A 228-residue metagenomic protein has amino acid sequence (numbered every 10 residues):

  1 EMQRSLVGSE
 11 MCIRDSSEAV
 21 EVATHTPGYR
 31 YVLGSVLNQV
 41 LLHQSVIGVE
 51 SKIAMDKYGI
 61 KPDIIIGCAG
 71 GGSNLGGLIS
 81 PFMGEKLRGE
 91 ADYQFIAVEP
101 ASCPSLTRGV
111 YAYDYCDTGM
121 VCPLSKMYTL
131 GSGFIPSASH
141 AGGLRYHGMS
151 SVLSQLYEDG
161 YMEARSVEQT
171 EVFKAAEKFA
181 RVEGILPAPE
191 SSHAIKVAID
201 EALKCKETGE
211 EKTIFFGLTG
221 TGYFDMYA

Functional and structural regions predicted by a protein language model:
E1-G8, C12-I13: Single conserved hydrophobic/aromatic residue that forms the stacking wall/gate of nucleotide- or nucleobase-binding
E10, R14-L41, I47, G59 (+3 more regions): Active-site/ligand-binding loops adjacent to catalytic centers
S35-L37, I66-G71, E99, V167-E168 (+2 more regions): Active-site nucleophile and cofactor-binding loops and adjacent substrate-binding regions of central metabolic enzymes
I53-K61: Phosphate/pyrophosphate-binding loops at sites that engage ATP/ADP/AMP, CoA/4′-phosphopantetheine, polyphosphate
K61-L75, F95, T213-L218: A short, small-residue-rich loop immediately preceding and capping a beta-strand
C68-I79, S105-T107, S191-A198, Y223-M226: Short glycine/serine/threonine-rich phosphate/pyrophosphate-binding segments that cradle anionic phosphate groups
E85-V98, A112, I199-A228: Catalytic phosphate/nucleotide-handling subdomain of diverse soluble enzymes
M162-A164, T170-V182, S191-K212: Non-transmembrane, aqueous-exposed alpha-helical and coiled segments at domain scale
